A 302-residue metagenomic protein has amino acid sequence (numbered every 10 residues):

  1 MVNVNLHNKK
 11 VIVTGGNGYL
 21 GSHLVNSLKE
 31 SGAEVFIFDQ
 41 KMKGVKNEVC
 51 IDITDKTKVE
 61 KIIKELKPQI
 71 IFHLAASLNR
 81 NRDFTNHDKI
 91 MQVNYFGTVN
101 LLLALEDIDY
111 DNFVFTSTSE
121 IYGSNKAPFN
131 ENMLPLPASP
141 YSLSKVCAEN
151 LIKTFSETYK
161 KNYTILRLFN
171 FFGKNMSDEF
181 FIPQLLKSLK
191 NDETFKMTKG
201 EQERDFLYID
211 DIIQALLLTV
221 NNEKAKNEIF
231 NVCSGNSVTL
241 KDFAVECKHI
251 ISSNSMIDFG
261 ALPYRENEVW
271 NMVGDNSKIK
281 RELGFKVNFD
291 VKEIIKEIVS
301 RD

Functional and structural regions predicted by a protein language model:
M1-R167: N-terminal Rossmann-like NAD(P)+-binding domain of SDR-like oxidoreductases, especially those catalyzing
M1-V4, K9, D290-D302: Amphipathic terminal alpha-helices
L24, L185, L216-V220, A244-C247 (+2 more regions): Hydrophobic "lid"/C-terminal helical patch of Rossmann-like NAD(P)-dependent dehydrogenase/epimerase domains
G44, I209, I229, P263-K286 (+1 more regions): Conserved C-terminal active-site "lid" loop/helix of NAD(P)H-dependent oxidoreductases that clamps the redox cofactor
L143, T164-I165, M176-K187, T198-L218 (+2 more regions): Substrate-positioning beta->alpha
V146, F171-P183, N191-E193, I209-D210 (+3 more regions): Glycine/proline-rich active-site loop of Rossmann-fold NAD(P)-dependent oxidoreductases
K199, N227-F230, T239-A244, S252-N271: C-terminal "lid/loop" region of Rossmann-like NAD(P)-dependent oxidoreductases
I212, L216, V232, F243 (+2 more regions): Non-catalytic, hydrophobic alpha-helical segments
